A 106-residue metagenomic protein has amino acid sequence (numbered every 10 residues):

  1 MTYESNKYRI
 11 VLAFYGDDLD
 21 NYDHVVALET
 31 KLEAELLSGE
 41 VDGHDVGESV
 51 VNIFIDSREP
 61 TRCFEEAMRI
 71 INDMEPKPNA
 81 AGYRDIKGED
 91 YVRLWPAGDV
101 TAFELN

Functional and structural regions predicted by a protein language model:
T2-L19: Short glycine-/aliphatic-rich beta-strand segments at the starts of folded cytosolic domains
I10-L12, L32, I53-I55: Hydrophobic beta-strand residues in large extracellular and virion-surface proteins
Y15, D56-R58, R84: A structural detector for beta-sheet-dominated domains
D17-N21, P60-R62: Short acidic, S/G/P-rich loop/turn micro-motifs used as interaction or catalytic elements
D20-G39: Short amphipathic alpha-helix segments
S38-I70: Short, intrinsically disordered low-complexity segments
D73-D90: Conserved short beta-strand edge segments in small beta-sheet-based binding/regulatory domains
E89-N106: Short, low-order "capping/linker" segments at domain edges
